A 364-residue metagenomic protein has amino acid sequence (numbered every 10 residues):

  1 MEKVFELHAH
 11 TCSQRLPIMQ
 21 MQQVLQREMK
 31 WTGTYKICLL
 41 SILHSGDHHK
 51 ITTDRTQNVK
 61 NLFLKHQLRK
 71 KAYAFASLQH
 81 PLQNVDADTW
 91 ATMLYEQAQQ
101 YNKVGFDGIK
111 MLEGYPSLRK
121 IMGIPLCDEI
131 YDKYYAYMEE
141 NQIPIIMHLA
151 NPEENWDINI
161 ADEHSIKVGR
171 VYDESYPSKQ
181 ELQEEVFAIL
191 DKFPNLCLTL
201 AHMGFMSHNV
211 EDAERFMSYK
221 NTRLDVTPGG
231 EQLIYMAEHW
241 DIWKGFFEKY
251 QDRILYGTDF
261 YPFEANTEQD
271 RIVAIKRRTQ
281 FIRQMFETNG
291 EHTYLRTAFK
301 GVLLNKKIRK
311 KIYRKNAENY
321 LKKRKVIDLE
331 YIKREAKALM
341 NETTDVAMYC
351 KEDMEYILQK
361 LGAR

Functional and structural regions predicted by a protein language model:
M1-L62, N316: An N-terminally biased module of ancient metal coordination in phosphate/nucleic-acid-related enzymes
F5-A9, I37-L39, A72-S77, I109-M111 (+4 more regions): Hydrophobic faces of well-ordered beta-strands that scaffold small-molecule active sites in alpha/beta enzyme cores
C12-R15, H44-D47, P81-Q83, P116-L118 (+4 more regions): Active-site environment of divalent metal-dependent phosphoester hydrolases
I18, I51-K60, V85-A98, M122 (+4 more regions): Distinct, well-ordered alpha-helical segments
E28-T32, Y101, M138, I189 (+1 more regions): Generic structural signal for hydrophobic
K50-V168, Y172-S175, R223, P228-G230: Active-site gating/metal-coordination segments in enzymes
K70, E140-N141, F193-P194, Y219-K220 (+1 more regions): Helix C-cap/helix->beta junction micro-motif
E181, C197-T199, M203-R364: H/E-rich (His + Asp/Glu) clusters that bind or coordinate divalent metals
